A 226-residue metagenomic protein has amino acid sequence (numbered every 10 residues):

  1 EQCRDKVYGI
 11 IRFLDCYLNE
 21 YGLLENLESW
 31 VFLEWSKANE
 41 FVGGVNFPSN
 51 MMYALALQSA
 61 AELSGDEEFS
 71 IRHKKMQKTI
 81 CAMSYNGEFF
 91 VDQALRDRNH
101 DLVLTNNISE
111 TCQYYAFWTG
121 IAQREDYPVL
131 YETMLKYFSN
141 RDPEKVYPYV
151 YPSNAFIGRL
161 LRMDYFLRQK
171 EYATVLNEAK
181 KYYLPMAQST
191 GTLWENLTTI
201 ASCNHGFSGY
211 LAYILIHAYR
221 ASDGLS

Functional and structural regions predicted by a protein language model:
E1-S226: Active-site core of glycosidic bond-cleaving carbohydrate-active enzymes
